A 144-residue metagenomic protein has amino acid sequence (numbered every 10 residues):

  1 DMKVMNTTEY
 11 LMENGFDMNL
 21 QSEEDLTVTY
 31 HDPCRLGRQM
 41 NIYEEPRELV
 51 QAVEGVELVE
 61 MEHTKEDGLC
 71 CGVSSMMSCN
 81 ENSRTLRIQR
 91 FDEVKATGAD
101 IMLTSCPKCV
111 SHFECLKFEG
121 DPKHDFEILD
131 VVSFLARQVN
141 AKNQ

Functional and structural regions predicted by a protein language model:
D1-Q144: Iron-sulfur cluster-binding electron-transfer modules in prokaryotic oxidoreductases
